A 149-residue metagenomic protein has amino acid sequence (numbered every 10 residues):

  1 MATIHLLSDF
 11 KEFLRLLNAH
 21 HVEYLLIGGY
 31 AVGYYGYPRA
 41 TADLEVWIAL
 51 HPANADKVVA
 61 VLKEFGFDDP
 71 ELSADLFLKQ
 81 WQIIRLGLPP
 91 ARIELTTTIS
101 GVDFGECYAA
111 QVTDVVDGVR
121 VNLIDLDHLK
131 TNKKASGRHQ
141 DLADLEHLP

Functional and structural regions predicted by a protein language model:
M1-P149: Compositionally biased terminal segments of proteins
